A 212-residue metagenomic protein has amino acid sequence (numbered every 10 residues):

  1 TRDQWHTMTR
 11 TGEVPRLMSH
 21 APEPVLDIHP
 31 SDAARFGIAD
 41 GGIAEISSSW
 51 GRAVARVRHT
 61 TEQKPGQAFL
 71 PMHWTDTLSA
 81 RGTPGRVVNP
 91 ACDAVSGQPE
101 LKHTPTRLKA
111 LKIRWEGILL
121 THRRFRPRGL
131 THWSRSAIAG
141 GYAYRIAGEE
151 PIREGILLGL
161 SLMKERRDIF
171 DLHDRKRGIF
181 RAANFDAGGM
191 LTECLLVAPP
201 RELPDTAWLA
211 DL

Functional and structural regions predicted by a protein language model:
T1, S31, S49, V197-P199: Histidine- and/or cysteine-centered catalytic micro-motif in compact active-site loops
T1-G12, C194: C-terminal accessory/binding modules appended to enzymatic or scaffolding proteins
T7, T11-D27, S31-K176: Long, contiguous, secondary-structure-rich segments that constitute the structural scaffold of globular domains
H173-L212: Flexible, glycine-rich terminal cap/loop adjacent to redox cofactors in electron-transfer oxidoreductases
